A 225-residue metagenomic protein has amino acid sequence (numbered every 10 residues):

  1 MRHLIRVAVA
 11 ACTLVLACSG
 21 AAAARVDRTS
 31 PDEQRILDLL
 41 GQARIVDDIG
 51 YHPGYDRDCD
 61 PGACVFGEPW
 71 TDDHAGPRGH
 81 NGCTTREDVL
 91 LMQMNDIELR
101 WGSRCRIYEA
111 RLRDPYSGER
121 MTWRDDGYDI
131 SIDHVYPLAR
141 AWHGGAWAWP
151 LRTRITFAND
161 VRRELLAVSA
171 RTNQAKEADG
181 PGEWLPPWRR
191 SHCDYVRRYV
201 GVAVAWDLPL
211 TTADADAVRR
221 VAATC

Functional and structural regions predicted by a protein language model:
M1-R25: Secretory targeting and sorting signals
A22-G79, D214, A223-T224: N-terminal module-boundary/linker segments of secreted carbohydrate-active enzymes
E33, L37-L40, H52, R86-E87 (+5 more regions): Extracytoplasmic/secreted envelope proteins and their assembly/folding machinery, especially bacterial periplasmic
G67-D125: Glycine/proline-rich, flexible active-site/cofactor-binding loop segments that harbor closely spaced acidic
I107, P115-C225: Domain-level detector of nuclease and nuclease-like folds in predominantly extracellular/periplasmic contexts
